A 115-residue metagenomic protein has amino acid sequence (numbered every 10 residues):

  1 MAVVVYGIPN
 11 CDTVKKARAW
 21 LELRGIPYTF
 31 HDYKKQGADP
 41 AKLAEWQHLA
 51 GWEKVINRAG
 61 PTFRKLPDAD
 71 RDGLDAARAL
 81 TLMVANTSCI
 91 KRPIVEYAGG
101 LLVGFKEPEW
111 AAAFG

Functional and structural regions predicted by a protein language model:
M1-R24, Y28-Q36: Local sequence-structure signature of Cys/Sec-based thiol-disulfide redox active-site neighborhoods
Y33-G115: Thiol/selenol-based redox catalytic cores and closely related redox-interacting motifs
